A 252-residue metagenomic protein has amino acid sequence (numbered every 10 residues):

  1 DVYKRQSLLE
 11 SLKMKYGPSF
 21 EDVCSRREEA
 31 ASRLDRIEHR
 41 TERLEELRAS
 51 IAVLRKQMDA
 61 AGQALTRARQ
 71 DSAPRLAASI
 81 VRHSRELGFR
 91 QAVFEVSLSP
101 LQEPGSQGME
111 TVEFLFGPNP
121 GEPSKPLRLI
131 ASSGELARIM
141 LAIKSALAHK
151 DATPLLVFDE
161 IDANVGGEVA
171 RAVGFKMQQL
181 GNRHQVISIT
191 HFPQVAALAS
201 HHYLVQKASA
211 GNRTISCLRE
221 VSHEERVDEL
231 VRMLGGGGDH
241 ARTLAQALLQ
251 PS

Functional and structural regions predicted by a protein language model:
V2-Y3: Short, small-residue-biased leader/transition segments that mark boundaries at the very start of proteins
Q6, L12-P74: Long, non-coiled-coil amphipathic alpha-helical linker/lever segments that couple catalytic cores to other domains
G62-Q102: Amphipathic alpha-helical domain-onset/packing element
V112, E168-S252: C-terminal lobe/lid and adjacent interdomain/linker elements of RecA-like ASCE P-loop ATPase modules
P118-P120, G134-L156: GG-anchored amphipathic helix commonly corresponding to the ABC/SMC/Rad50 NBD signature/C-loop
D151, A163-G167, R171: Conserved D-loop-proximal element of ABC-family nucleotide-binding domains
D159-E160: Walker B catalytic acidic pair
